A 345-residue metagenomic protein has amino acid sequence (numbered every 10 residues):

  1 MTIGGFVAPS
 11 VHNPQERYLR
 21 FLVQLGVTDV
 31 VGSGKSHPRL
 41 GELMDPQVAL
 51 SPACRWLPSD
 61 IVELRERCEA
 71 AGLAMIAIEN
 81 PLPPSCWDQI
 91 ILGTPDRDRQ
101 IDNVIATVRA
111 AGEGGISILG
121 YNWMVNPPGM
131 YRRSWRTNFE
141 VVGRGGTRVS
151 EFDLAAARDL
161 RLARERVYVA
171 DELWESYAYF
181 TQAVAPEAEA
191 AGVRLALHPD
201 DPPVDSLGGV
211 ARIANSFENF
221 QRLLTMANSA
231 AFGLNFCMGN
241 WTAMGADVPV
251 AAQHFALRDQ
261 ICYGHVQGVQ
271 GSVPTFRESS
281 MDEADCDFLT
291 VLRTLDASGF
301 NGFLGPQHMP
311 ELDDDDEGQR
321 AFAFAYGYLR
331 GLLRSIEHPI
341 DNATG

Functional and structural regions predicted by a protein language model:
M1-T2, C54: Mature N-terminal, pre-catalytic/accessory segment of carbohydrate-active enzymes
T2-G4, A8, P14, Y18-F21 (+13 more regions): Histidine-acidic metal/acid-base catalytic patches
S33-A178, E189-A190, N240, D296: Structural motif corresponding to the early beta-alpha repeats
D201: Helix-loop segments that flank and shape redox-cofactor active sites
